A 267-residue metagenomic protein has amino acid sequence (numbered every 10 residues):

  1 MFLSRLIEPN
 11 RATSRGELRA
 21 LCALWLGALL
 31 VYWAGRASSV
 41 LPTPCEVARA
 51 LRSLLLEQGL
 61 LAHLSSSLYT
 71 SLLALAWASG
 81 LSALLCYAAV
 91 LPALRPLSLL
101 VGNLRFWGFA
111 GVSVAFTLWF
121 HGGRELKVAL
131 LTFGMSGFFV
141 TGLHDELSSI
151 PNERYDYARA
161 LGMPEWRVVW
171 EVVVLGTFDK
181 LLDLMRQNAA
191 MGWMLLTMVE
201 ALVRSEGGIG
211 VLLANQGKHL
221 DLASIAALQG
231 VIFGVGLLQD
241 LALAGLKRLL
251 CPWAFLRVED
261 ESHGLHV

Functional and structural regions predicted by a protein language model:
M1-Y69, A244-V267: N-terminal, non-cleaved signal-anchor transmembrane helix
A20-L21, A62-T70, T117-F139, T177 (+1 more regions): Loop-to-helix entry region at the N-terminal start of transmembrane alpha-helices in multi-pass membrane transporters
E57-A89: Transmembrane alpha-helix signature in integral membrane proteins
G80-L85, L126-Y155, R186-L195, A242-L243: Membrane-embedded alpha-helices of multi-pass transport/permease systems
A83-W119, T141-D145, S149, D156: Cytoplasmic-entry segments and transmembrane alpha-helices of multi-pass inner-membrane transporters
F133, E165-V199, A227, V231-G234 (+1 more regions): Transmembrane alpha-helices
G142-L181, G210: Short cytoplasmic-facing helical segments at TM-TM junctions of multi-pass membrane proteins
I209-K247: Hydrophobic alpha-helical transmembrane segments of polytopic membrane proteins
